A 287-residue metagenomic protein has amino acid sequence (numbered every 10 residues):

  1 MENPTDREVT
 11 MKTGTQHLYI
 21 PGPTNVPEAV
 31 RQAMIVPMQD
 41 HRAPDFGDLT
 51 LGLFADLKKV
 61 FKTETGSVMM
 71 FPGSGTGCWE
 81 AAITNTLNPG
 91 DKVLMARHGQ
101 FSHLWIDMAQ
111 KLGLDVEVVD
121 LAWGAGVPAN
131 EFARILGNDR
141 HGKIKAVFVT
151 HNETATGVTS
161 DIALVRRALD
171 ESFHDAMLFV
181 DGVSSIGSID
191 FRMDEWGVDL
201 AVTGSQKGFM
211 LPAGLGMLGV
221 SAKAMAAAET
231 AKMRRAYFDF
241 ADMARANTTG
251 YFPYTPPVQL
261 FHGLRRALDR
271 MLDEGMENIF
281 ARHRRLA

Functional and structural regions predicted by a protein language model:
E2-P44: N-terminal "arm"/small-domain region of PLP-dependent enzymes with the aminotransferase-like
N25-V26, Q206-L286: Active-site C-terminal subdomain of aminotransferase-like
A33-A81, Q100, L104-Q110: Conserved N-terminal alpha-helix of the aminotransferase class I/II PLP-enzyme fold
L87-H103: Conserved PLP-anchoring active-site segment centered on the Schiff-base-forming lysine
L104-E117, A122, A133: Active-site-proximal loop->helix
V127-G187: Active-site phosphate-binding strand-loop segment of PLP-dependent enzymes
D194-Q206: Conserved active-site segment immediately N-terminal to the catalytic lysine that forms the internal aldimine
